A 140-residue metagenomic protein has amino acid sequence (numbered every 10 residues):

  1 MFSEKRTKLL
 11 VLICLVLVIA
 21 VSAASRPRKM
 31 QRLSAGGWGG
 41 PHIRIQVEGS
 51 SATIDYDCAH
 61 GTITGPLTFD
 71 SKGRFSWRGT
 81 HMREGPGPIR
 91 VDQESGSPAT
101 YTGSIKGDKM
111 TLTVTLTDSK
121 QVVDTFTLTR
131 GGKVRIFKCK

Functional and structural regions predicted by a protein language model:
F2-V11: Bacterial N-terminal signal peptides that target proteins for export
V11-A20: Bacterial N-terminal signal peptides
S25, G61-R74, K109-K140: Edge beta-strand at a domain terminus
R28-R44, R135-C139: Tryptophan-anchored aromatic micro-motifs
P41-R83: N-terminal glycine/threonine-rich, aromatic-flanked beta-hairpin/loop signature
I45, T64-L67, S95-I105, F126: Hydrophobic/aromatic beta-strand elements that line small-molecule binding cavities or substrate pockets in beta-rich
A59-G61, M82-Q93, T117-V122: Short, cysteine-centered beta-strand-loop-beta hairpins and adjacent loop/turn segments enriched in charged/polar
W77-I105: An anionic, turn-rich surface loop/hairpin at beta-sheet edges that serves as a generic interaction/coordination patch
